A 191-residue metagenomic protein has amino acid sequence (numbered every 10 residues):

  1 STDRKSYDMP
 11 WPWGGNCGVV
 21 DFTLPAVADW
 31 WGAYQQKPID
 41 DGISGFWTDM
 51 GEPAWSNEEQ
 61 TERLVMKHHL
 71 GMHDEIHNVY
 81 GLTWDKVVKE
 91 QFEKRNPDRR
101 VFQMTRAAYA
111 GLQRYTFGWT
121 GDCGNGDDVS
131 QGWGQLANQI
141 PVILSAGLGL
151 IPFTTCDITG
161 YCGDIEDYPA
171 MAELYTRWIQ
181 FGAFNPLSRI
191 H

Functional and structural regions predicted by a protein language model:
S1-H191: Catalytic-domain carbohydrate-binding cleft regions of carbohydrate-active enzymes
